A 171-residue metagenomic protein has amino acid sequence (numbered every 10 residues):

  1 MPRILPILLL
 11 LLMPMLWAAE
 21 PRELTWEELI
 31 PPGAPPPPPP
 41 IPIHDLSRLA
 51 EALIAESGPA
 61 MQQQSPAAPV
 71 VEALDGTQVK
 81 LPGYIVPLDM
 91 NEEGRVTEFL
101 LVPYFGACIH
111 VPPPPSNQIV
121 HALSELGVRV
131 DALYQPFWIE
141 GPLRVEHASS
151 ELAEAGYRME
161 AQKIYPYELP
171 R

Functional and structural regions predicted by a protein language model:
P2-L9: Sec-dependent signal peptide recognition, specifically the positively charged N-region followed immediately by
L10-A18: Hydrophobic h-region of N-terminal signal peptides that target proteins for export in Gram-negative bacteria
A18-R171: OB-fold and OB-like single-stranded nucleic-acid-recognition modules and their adjacent interaction interfaces
